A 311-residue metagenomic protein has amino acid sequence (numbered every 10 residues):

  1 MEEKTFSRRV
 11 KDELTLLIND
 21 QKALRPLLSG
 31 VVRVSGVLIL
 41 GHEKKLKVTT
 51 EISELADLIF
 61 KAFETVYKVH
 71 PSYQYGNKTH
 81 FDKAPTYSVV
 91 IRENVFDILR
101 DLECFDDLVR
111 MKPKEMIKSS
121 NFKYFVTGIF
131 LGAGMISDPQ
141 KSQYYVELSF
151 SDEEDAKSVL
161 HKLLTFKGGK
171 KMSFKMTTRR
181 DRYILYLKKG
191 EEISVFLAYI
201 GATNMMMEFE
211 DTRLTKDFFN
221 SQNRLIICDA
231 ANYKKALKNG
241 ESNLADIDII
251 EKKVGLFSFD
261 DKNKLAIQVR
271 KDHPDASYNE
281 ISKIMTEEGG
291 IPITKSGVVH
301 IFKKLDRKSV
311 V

Functional and structural regions predicted by a protein language model:
M1-F96, E115: N-terminal low-complexity or simple alpha-helical regulatory segments that function as activation/interaction modules
G30, G128, V298: A residue-level signal for conserved active-site and pocket-lining positions in enzyme catalytic cores
L38-L46, K141-S142, S277-K283: Short acidic, hydrophobic short linear motifs in intrinsically disordered regions
V48-T50, E147-S151, I284-G290: Short helix-coil junctions and helix-kink-helix linkers
D57, K61-K83, S88-F209: DNA-contacting interfaces and partner/effector-binding or oligomerization modules in DNA-centric proteins
G201-G297: Extended mid-to-C-terminal alpha-helical interaction segments
I301, L305: Residues in the recognition helix of alpha-helical DNA-binding motifs
V310-V311: Conserved small/polar residues in nucleotide/adenosyl-binding loops
